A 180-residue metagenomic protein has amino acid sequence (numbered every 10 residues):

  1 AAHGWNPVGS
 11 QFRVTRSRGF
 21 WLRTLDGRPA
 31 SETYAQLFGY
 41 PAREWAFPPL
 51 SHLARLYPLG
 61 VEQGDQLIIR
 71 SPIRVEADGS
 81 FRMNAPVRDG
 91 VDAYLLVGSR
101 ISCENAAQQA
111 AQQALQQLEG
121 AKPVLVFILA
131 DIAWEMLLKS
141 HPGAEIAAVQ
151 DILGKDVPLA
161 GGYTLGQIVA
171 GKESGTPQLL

Functional and structural regions predicted by a protein language model:
A1-K139, G143-V157, G162-L180: Small-residue-enriched flexible segments
